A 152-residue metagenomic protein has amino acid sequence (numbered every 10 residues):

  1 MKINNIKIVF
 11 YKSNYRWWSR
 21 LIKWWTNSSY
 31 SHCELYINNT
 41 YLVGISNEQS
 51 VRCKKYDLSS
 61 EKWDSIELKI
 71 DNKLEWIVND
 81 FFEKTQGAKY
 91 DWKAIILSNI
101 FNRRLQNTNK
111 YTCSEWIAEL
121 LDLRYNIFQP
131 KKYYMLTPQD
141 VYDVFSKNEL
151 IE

Functional and structural regions predicted by a protein language model:
M1, E48, R52-C53, D64-K73 (+2 more regions): Extracellular cell-wall/glycan-interacting regions and their flexible linkers
M1-K12: Extended, non-globular alpha-helical segments
F10-K69, L97-L105: Glycine-rich catalytic cores of cysteine/serine-nucleophile enzymes that process amide/ester linkages in cell-envelope
W17-R20, K73-F81, D140: Exposed alpha-helical structural elements
N27-Y30, D71, E75, K110 (+1 more regions): Solvent-exposed, acidic/flexible segments
L74-I95: A structural motif
N99-E152: Activation targets extended, charge/polar-rich intrinsically disordered C-terminal tails
